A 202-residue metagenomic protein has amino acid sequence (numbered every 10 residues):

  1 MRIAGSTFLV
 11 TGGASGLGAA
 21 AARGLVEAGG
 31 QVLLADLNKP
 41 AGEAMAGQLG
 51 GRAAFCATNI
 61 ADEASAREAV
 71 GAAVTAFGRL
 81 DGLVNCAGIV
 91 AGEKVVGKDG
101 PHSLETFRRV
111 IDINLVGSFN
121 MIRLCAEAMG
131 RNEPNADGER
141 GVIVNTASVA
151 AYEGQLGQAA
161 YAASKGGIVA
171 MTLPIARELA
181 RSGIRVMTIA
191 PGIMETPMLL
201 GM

Functional and structural regions predicted by a protein language model:
R2-L33, I175: Canonical Rossmann dinucleotide-binding motif of NAD(H)/NADP(H)-dependent dehydrogenases/reductases, specifically
K39-P40, A57-A69, L104: The beta1-alpha1 cofactor-binding region of Rossmann-like NAD(H)/NADP(H)-dependent oxidoreductases
K94-I111: Substrate-binding pocket helix/loop in short-chain dehydrogenase/reductase
V96, E153-A159, R181-S182: Active-site loop immediately N-terminal to the catalytic Tyr-X3-Lys motif of short-chain dehydrogenase/reductase
I122, S164: Active-site helix of classical SDR
E127, R177-E178: Alpha-helical segment proximal to the catalytic Tyr-Lys
S148: Residue(s) in the substrate-gating loop at a strand-loop-helix junction that position the organic substrate next
